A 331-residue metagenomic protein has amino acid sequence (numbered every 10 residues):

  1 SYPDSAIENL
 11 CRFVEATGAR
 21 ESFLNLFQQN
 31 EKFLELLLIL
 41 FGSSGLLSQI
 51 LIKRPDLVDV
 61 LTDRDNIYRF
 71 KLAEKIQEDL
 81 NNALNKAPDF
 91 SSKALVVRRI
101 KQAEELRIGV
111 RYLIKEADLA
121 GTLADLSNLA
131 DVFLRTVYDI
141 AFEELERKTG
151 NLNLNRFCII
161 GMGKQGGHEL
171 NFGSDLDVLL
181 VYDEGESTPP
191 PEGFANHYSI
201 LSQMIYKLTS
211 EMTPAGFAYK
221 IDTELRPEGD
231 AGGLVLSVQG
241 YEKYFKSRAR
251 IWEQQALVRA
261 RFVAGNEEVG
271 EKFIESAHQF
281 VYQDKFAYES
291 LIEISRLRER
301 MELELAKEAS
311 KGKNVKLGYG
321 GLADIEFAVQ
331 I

Functional and structural regions predicted by a protein language model:
S1-I331: A nucleotide- and high-energy phosphate-metabolite-utilizing enzyme signature
